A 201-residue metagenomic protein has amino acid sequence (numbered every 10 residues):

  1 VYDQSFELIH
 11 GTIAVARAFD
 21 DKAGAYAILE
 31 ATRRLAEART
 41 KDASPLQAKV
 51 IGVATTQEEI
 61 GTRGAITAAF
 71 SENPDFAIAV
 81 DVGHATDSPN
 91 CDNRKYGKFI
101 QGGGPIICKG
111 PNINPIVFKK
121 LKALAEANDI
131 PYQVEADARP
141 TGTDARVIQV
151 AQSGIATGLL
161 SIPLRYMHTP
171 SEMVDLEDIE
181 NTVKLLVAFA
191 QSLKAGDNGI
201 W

Functional and structural regions predicted by a protein language model:
V1-L8, D92-K95, A156-S161: Acidic-glycine-rich active-site phosphate/pyrophosphate-binding loop
F6, V53-G61, V82-H84, R139 (+1 more regions): Acidic, glycine-rich active-site loops and adjacent beta-strand->loop/helix elements that engage anionic groups
E7, F19-D20, T40-Q47, A69-E72 (+2 more regions): Solvent-exposed alpha-helices and their adjacent loops that cap or buttress functional pockets in soluble metabolic
H10-E59, L185-F189: Alpha-helical metal-binding/catalytic segments enriched in His/Glu/Asp
K22-A25, G61-G64, G142-A145, T169: Short glycine/serine/threonine-rich phosphate/pyrophosphate-binding segments that cradle anionic phosphate groups
A68-D87: A glycine-rich helix N-cap at a beta->alpha junction
P74, N90-P105: Active-site loop ensemble at the mouth of alpha/beta enzyme cores that anchors a bound cofactor
F99-V183, F189-W201: Active-site-adjacent substrate-binding region of metalloamidase/peptidase-like peptide-processing proteins
